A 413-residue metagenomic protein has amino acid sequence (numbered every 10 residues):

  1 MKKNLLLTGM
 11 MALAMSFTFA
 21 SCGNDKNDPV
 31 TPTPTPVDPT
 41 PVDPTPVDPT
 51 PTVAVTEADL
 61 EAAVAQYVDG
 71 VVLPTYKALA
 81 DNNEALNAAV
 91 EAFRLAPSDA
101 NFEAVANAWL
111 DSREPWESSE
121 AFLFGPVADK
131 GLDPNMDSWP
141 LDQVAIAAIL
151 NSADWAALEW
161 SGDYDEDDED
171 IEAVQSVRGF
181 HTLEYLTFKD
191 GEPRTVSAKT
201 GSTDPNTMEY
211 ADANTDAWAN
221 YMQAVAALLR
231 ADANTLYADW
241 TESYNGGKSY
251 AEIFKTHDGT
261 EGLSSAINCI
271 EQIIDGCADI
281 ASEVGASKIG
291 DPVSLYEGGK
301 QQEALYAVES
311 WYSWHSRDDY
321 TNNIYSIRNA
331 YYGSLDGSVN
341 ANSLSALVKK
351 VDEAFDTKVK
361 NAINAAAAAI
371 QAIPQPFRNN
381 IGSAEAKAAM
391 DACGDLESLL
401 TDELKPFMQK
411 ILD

Functional and structural regions predicted by a protein language model:
N4-G9, M15-A58: Bacterial Sec-dependent N-terminal signal peptides
P51-D413: Mature extracytoplasmic or organellar-lumen-exposed domains after removal of signal/transit peptides
